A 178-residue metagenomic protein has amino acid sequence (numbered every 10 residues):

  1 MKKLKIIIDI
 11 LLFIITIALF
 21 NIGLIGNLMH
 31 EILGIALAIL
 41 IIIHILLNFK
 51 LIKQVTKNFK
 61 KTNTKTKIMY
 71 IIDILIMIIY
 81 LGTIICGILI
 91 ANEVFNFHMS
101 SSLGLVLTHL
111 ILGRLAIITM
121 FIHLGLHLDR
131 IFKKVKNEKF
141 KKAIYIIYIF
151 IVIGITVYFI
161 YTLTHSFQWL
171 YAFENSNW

Functional and structural regions predicted by a protein language model:
M1-W178: Membrane-embedded alpha-helical bundles that constitute the cytochrome b-like, heme-associated redox core of multi-pass
